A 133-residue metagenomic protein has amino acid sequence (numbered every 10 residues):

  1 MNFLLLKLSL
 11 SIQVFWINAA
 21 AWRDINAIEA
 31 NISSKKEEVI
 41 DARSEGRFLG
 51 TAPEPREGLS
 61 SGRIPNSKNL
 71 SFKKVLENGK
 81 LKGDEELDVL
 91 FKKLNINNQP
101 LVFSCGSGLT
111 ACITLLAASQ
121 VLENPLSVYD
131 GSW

Functional and structural regions predicted by a protein language model:
M1-W133: Cytosolic catalytic domains that perform sulfur/thiol-centered chemistry
